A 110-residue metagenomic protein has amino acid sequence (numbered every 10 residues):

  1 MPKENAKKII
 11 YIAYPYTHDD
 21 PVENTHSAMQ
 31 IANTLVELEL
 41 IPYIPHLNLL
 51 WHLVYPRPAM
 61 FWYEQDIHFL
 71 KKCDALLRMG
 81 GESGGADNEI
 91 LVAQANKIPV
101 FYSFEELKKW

Functional and structural regions predicted by a protein language model:
M1-W110: Conserved catalytic or regulatory cores that recognize and/or transform ribose-phosphate-containing ligands
